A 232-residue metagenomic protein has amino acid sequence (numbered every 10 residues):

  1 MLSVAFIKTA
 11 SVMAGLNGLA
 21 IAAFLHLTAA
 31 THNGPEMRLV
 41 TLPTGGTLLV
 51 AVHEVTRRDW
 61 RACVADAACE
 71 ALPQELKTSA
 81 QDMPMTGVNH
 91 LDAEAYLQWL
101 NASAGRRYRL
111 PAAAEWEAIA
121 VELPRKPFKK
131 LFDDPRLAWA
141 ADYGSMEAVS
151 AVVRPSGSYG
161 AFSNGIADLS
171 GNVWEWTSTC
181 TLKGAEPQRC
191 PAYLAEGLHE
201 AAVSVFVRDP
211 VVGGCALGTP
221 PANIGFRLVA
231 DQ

Functional and structural regions predicted by a protein language model:
M1-I7: N-terminal secretory signal peptides that target proteins for export/translocation
S11-H26: Hydrophobic membrane-insertion alpha-helices, especially the h-region of bacterial N-terminal signal peptides
T28-A71, P84-L91, G171: A short glycine-rich, aromatic-capped structural motif
D66-E75, R125-L131: Cytochrome P450 catalytic domain signature, combining two hallmark sequence patches
L76-T86: Surface-exposed aromatic
S79, H90, E94-G213, A222: Functional-site microenvironments in short loops/helix caps that host divalent-cation chemistry
A222-Q232: Short, structured beta-strand segments at or near domain termini in extracellular proteins/domains
